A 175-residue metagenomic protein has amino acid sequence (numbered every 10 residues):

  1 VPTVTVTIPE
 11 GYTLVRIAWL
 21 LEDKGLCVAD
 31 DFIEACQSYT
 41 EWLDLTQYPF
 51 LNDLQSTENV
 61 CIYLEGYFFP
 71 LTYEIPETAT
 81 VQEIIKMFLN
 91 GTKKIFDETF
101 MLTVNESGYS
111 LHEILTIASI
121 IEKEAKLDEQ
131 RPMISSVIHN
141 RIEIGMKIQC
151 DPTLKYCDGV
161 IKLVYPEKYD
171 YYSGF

Functional and structural regions predicted by a protein language model:
P2-L26, N105-L111: Glycine-rich loop/hinge motif
G25-C27, T40-F175: Bacterial extracytoplasmic/cell-wall-associated proteins, especially those involved in peptidoglycan
C27-Q37: Extended intrinsically disordered, low-complexity coil regions enriched in Ser, Thr, Gly, Ala and often Pro
